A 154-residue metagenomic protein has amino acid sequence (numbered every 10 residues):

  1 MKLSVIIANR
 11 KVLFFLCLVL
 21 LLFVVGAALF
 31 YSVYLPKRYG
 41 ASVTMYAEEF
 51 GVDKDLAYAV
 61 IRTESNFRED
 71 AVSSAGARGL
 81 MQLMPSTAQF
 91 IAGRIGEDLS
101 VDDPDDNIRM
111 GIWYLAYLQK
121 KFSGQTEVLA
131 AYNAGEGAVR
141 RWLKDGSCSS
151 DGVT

Functional and structural regions predicted by a protein language model:
M1-F23: N-terminal Sec-pathway targeting helices
L16-E69, D105-I108: Export/targeting segments at the very N-terminus of extracytoplasmic proteins
F30-V33, V43-Y46, E69-R78, I95-P104 (+2 more regions): Second-shell loop/turn segments in exported
L56-Y58, L99, F122-A131: Surface-exposed patches in mature extracellular/periplasmic domains of secreted proteins
Y58-R62, M81-P85, A130, R140-R141: Generic alpha-helical structural context detector
S74-R94, M110-Y114, E136, W142: Substrate-binding/active-site groove segments that recognize and process beta-1,4-linked N-acetyl-hexosamine
L115-L118, F122, V139: Hydrophobic recognition helices of helix-based DNA-binding modules
E127-T154: Catalytic and substrate-binding regions of cell-wall glycan-acting enzymes that process beta-1,4-linked
